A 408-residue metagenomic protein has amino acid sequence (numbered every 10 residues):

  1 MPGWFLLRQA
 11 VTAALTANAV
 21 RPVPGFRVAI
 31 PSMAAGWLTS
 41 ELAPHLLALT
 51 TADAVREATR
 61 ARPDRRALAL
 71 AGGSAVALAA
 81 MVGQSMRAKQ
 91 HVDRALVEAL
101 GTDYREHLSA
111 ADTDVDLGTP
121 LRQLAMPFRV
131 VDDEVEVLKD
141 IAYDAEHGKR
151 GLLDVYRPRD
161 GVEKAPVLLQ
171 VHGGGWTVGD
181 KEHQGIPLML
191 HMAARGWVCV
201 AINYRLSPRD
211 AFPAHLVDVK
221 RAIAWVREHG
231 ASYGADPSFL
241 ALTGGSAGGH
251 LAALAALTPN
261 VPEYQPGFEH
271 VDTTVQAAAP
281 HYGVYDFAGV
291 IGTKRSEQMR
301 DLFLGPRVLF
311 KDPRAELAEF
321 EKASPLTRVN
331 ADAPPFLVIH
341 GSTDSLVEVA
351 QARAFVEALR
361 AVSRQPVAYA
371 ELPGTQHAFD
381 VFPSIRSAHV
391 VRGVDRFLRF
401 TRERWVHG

Functional and structural regions predicted by a protein language model:
M1-G408: Alpha/beta-hydrolase superfamily serine-hydrolase fold, recognizing
